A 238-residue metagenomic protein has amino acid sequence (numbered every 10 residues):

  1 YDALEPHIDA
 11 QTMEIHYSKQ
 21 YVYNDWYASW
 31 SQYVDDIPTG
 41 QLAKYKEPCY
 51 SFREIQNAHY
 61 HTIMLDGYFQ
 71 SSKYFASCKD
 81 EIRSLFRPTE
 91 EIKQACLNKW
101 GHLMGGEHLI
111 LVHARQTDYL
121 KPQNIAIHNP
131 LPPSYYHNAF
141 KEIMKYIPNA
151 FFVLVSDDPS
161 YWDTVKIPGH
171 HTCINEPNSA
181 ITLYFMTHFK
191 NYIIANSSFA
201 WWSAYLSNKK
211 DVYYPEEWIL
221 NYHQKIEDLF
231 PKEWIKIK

Functional and structural regions predicted by a protein language model:
Y1-N124: Secretory-pathway glycan-assembly enzymes, especially type II membrane glycosyltransferases that use nucleotide-sugar
A3-H7, F69-S72, R115-Y119, Y136 (+4 more regions): Short, solvent-exposed loop/turn segments at secondary-structure junctions
T12-M13, A150, H171, W234-I235: Short glycine-aromatic motifs
L65, I174, I237: Hydrophobic residues at beta-strand termini and immediately following loops that shape nucleotide-binding pockets
D80, E90-N98, S134, N138 (+2 more regions): Generic alpha-helical secondary structure signal
Y119-N149: Conserved catalytic-core segment of nucleotide-activated headgroup transferases in glycan assembly
K141-E216, L220-H223: Donor-binding and catalytic core of enzymes assembling or modifying cell-surface/extracellular glycoconjugates
N221-K238: Leloir-type glycosyltransferase catalytic cores
